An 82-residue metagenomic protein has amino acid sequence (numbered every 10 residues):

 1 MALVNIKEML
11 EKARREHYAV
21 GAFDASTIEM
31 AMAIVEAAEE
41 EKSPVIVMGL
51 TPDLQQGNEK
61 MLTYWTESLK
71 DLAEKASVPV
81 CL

Functional and structural regions predicted by a protein language model:
M1-A22: N-terminal amphipathic alpha-helix/helix-capping segment at the start of soluble metabolic enzymes
L10, V35, K70: Short glycine-/small-residue-rich flexible loop motifs, especially phosphate/cofactor-binding loops
D24, I34: Conserved, mostly hydrophobic/aromatic
A25-I28, L50-P52: Active-site beta-loop-alpha junctions enriched in small/polar residues
M30-M32: Short, well-ordered alpha-helical microsegments
A38-L82: Active-site cofactor/substrate anionic-group-binding motifs, chiefly glycine- and Lys/Arg-rich phosphate-binding loops
